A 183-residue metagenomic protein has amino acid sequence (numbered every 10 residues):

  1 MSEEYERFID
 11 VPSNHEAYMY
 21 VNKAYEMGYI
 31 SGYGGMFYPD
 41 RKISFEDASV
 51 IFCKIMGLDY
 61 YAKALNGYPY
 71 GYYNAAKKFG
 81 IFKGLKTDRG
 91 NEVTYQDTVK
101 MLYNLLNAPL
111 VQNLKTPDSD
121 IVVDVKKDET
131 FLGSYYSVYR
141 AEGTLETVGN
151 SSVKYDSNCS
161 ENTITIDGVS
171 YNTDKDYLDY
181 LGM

Functional and structural regions predicted by a protein language model:
M1-L181: N-terminal propeptides
